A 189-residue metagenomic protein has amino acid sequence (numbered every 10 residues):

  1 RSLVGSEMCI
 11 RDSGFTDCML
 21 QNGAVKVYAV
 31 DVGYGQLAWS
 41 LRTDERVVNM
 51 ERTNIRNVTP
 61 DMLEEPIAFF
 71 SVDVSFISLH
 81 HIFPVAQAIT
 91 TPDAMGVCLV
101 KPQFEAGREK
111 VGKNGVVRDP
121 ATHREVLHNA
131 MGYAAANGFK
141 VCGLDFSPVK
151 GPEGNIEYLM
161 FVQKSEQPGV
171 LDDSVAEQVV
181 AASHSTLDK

Functional and structural regions predicted by a protein language model:
R1-G5, C9-I10: Single conserved hydrophobic/aromatic residue that forms the stacking wall/gate of nucleotide- or nucleobase-binding
D12-G23: Conserved SAM-binding loop of SAM-dependent methyltransferases across substrates and taxa, primarily the Class I
K26-I77: S-adenosyl-L-methionine
H80-G96: A short glycine-rich, Lys/Arg-flanked "PGG" loop and its adjoining helix->strand segment in the class I
P102-D119: Short, glycine-/aromatic-enriched active-site segment of Class I SAM-dependent methyltransferases
H123-N137: Short alpha-helix
F139-P148: Conserved S-adenosyl-L-methionine
I156-K189: Flexible, glycine-/basic-rich loop-and-beta segments that form/coincide with the SAM-dependent methyltransferase
